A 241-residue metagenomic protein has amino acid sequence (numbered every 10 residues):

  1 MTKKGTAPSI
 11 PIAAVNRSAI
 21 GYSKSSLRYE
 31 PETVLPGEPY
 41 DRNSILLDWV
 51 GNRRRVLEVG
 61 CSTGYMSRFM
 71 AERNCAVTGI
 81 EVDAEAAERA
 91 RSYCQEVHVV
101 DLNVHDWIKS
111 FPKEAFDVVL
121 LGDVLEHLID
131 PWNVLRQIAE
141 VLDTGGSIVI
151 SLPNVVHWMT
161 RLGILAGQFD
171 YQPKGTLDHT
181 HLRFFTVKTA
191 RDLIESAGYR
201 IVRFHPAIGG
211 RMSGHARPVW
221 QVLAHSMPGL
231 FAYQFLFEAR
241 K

Functional and structural regions predicted by a protein language model:
T2-L120, W132-L135, A166, V187-T189 (+1 more regions): Conserved N-terminal segment of class I S-adenosyl-L-methionine
G122-V124: Short catalytic micro-motifs in class I SAM-dependent methyltransferases
E126-I129, F185: Residue-level signal for the nucleotide or nucleotide-sugar donor/cofactor binding architecture
I129-N133, T160: Short N-terminal helix/helix-N-cap motif within the alpha/beta-hydrolase-1
N133-S147: A short glycine-rich, Lys/Arg-flanked "PGG" loop and its adjoining helix->strand segment in the class I
I150-Y171: Conserved class I S-adenosyl-L-methionine
Q172-T189: Acceptor-substrate binding/catalytic loop of class I
R191-R200: Substrate-binding/catalytic lobe of Class I Rossmann-like enzymes that use SAM or dcSAM, i.e., the mid-to-C-terminal
